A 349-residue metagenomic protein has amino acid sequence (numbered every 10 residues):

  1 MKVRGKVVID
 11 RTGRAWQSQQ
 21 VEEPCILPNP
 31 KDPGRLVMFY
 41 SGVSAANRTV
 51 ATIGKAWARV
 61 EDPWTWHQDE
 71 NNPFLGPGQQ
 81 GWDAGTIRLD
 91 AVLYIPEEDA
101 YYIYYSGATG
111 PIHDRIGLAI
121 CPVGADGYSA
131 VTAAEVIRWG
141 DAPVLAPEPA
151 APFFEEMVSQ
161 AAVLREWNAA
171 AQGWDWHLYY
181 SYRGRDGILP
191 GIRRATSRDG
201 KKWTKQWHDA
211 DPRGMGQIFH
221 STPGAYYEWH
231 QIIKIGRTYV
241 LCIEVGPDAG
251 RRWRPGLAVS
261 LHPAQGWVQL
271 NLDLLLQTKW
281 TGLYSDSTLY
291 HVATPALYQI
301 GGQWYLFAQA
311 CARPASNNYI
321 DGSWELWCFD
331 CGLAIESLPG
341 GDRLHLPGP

Functional and structural regions predicted by a protein language model:
M1-G85, Y94-S159, L164-A225, I233-T288 (+1 more regions): Beta-rich carbohydrate-recognition and catalytic domains
Y226-E228, V292: Donor nucleotide-activated moiety binding/catalytic core segment of transferases that use nucleotide-activated donors
H230-Q231, P295: Conserved beta-propeller blade repeats
L289-P295: A short, acidic, amphipathic alpha-helical segment used as a generic capping/interface helix at domain edges
